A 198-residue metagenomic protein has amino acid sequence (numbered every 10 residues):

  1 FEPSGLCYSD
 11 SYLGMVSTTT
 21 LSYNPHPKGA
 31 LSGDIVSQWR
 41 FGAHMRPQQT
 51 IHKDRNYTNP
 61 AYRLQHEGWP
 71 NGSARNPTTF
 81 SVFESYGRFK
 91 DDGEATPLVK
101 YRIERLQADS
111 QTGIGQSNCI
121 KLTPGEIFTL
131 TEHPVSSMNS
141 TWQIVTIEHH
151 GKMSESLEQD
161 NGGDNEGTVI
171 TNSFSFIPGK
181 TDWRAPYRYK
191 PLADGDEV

Functional and structural regions predicted by a protein language model:
F1-V198: Amphipathic alpha-helical and helix-coil boundary elements used as assembly and membrane-proximal scaffolds
